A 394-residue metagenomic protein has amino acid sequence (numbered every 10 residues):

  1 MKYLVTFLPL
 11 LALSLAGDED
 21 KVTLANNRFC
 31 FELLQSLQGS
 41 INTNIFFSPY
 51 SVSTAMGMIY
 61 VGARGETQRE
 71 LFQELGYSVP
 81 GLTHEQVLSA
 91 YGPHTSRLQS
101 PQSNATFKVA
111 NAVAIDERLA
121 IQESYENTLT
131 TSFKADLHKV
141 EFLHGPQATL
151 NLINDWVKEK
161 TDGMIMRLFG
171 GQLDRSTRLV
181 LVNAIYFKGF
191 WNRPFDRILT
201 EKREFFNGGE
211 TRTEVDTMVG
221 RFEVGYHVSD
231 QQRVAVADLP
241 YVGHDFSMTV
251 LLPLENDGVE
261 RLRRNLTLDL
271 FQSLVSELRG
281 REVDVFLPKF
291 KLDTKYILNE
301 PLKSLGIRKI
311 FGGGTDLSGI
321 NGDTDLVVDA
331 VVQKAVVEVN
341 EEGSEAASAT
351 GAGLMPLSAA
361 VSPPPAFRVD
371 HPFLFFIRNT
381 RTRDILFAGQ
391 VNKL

Functional and structural regions predicted by a protein language model:
K2-P146, V391: Detector for small/aliphatic-rich hydrophobic stretches
T54-G57, M248-V250, F376, L386-A388: Structural recognition of the beta-strand scaffold that forms the well-ordered cores of secreted hydrolase catalytic
S78-N256, R261, S276-P364: Non-catalytic, conformational "gating/processing" segments within enzyme and secreted inhibitor domains
T267: Catalytic and substrate-binding regions of extracellular carbohydrate-active enzymes, especially polysaccharide lyases
A366-H371: Short loop/turn motifs at secondary-structure junctions and domain boundaries
F373-L394: C-terminal or internal capping secondary-structure element at the end of a domain, subdomain, or sheet
